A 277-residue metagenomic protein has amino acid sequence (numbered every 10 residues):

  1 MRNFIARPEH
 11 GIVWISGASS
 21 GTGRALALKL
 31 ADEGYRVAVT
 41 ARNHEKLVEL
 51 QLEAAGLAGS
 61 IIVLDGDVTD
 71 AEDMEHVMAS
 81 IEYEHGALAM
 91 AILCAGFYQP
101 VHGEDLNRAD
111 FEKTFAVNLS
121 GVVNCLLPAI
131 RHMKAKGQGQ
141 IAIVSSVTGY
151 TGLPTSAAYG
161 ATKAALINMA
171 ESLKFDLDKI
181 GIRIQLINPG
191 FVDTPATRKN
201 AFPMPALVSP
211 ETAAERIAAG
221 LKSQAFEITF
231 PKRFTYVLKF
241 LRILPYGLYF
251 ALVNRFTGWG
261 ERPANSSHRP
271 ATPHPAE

Functional and structural regions predicted by a protein language model:
G17-S20: Conserved glycine-rich cofactor-binding loop
E33-L50: Conserved glycine-rich Rossmann-like NAD(P)H-binding loop of the short-chain dehydrogenase/reductase
H102-G103, N107-F115: Substrate-binding pocket helix/loop in short-chain dehydrogenase/reductase
E104, L153-A157: Active-site loop immediately N-terminal to the catalytic Tyr-X3-Lys motif of short-chain dehydrogenase/reductase
L126, T162: Active-site helix of classical SDR
S146: Residue(s) in the substrate-gating loop at a strand-loop-helix junction that position the organic substrate next
L186, F202-V237: C-terminal helical subdomain
